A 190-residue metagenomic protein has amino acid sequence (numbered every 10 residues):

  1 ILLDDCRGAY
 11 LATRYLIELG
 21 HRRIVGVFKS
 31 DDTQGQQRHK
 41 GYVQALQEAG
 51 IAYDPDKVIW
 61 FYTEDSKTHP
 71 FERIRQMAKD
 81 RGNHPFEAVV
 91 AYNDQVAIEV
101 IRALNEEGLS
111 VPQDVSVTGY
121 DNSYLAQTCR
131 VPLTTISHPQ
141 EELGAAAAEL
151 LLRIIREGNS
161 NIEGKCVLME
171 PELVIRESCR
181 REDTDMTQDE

Functional and structural regions predicted by a protein language model:
I1-E190: Bacterial carbohydrate/catabolite-sensing allosteric modules
